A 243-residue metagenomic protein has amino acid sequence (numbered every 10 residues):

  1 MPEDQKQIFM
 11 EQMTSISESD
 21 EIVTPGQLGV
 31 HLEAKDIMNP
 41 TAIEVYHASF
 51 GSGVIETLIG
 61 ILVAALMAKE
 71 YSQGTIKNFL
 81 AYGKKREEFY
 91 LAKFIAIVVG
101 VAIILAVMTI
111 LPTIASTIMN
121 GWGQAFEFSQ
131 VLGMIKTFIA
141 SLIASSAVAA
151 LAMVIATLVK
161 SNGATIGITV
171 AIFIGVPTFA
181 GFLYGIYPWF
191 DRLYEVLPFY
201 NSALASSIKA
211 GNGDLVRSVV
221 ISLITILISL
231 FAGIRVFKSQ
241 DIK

Functional and structural regions predicted by a protein language model:
M1-L66, Y90-K160, P177, A203-S222: Secretory targeting signals
V63-Y82, R86, F94: Transmembrane helix boundary and interhelical loop/hinge segments in multi-pass membrane proteins
T75, A150, I166-G167: Transmembrane alpha-helix boundary/hinge residues in polytopic small-molecule transporters
F79, A106-I110, F182: A gly/Pro-rich, aromatic-decorated transmembrane alpha-helix motif that marks the paired, flexible gating helices
K84-K85, K160-N162: Short loop-to-helix capping motifs
N162-V196: Transmembrane helix segments
E195-Y200, L230-I234: Hydrophobic alpha-helical transmembrane segments of membrane transport and translocation systems, primarily multi-pass
I224-K243: Junction motif at the cytosolic side of a transmembrane helix
